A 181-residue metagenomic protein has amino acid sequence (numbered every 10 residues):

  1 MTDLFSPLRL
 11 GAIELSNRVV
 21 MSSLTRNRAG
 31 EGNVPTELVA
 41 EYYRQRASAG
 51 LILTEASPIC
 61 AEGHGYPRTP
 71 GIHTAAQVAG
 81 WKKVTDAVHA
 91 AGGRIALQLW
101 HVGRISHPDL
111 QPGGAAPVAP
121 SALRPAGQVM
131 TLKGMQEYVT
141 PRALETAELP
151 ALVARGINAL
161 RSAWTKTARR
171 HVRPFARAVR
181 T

Functional and structural regions predicted by a protein language model:
M1-G11, V19, S23-E41: An N-cap/entry alpha-helix motif that binds or orients negatively charged groups
R18-V20, L51-L53, R94-A96, R170-H171: Structural preference for beta-strand elements that scaffold enzyme active sites
M21, R46, V88, L97: Conserved, mostly hydrophobic/aromatic
L38-C60, R161-H171: Catalytic domains of carbohydrate-active enzymes, especially glycoside hydrolases
E41, Q45, G80-K83, A87 (+1 more regions): A non-catalytic, amphipathic alpha-helix used as a structural packing/dimerization or gating element in enzyme scaffolds
L53-V78, L99-P112, V172-T181: Glycine-rich, proline-tolerant flexible connector loops at the mouths of alpha/beta enzymes
T69-I95: Alpha-helix-loop-beta-strand connector modules within alpha/beta enzyme cores
W100-S162: Non-globular sequence segments
